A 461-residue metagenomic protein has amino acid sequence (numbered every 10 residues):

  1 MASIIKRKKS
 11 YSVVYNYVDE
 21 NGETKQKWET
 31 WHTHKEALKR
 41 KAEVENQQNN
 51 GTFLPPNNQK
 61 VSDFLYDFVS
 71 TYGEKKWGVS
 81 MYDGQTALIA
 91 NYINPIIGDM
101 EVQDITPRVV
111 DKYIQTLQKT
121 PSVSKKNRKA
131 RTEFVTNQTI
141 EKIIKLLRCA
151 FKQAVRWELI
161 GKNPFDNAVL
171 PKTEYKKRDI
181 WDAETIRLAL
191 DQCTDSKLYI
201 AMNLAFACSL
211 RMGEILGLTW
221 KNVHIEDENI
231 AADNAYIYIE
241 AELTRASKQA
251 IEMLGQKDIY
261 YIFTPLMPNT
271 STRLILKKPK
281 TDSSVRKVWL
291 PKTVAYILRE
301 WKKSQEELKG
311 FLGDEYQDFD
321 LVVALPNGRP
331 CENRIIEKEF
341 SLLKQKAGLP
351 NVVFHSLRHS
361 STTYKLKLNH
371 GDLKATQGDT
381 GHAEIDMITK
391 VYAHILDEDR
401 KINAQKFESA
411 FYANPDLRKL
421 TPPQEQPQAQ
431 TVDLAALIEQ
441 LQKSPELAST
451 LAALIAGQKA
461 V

Functional and structural regions predicted by a protein language model:
S3, Y17, S70-W157, Y175 (+3 more regions): N-terminal core-binding DNA-recognition domain of tyrosine site-specific recombinases/integrases
R7-D111, K303-Q317, D397, Y412 (+1 more regions): N-terminal DNA-binding module of tyrosine recombinases/phage integrases
Y17, L266-I275, T281-L349: Active-site/catalytic core of tyrosine-dependent DNA strand-transfer enzymes
V123, A130-N137, E141-I143, R156 (+5 more regions): Basic, Lys/Arg- and aromatic-enriched nucleic-acid-binding interface segment
R156, N203, A207, E214 (+4 more regions): C-terminal catalytic core of tyrosine-transesterase DNA break-rejoin enzymes
K172-T173, I180, A231, A241-R245 (+2 more regions): Catalytic-site neighborhood detector that most strongly recognizes the C-terminal catalytic loop/helix of tyrosine
N222-A231, E332, P350-N351, H370-A393: Short, polar N-cap/turn motifs at the start of nucleic acid-interacting alpha helices
I225-Y236, A241-V285, V294, Q405-V461: C-terminal secondary-structure termini that scaffold catalytic or DNA-interacting sites
